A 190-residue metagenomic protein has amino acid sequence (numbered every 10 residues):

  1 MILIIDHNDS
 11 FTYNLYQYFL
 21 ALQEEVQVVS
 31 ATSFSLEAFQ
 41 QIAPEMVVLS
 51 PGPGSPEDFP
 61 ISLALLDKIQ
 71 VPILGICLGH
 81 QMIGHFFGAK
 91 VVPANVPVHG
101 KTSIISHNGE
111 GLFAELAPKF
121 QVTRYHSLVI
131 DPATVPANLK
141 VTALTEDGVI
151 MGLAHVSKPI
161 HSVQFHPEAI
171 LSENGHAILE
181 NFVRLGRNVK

Functional and structural regions predicted by a protein language model:
M1, P72-L74, K90, K140 (+1 more regions): Proline-centered loop/turn at the N-terminus of a beta-strand
I2-F19, A31: N-terminal beta1-alpha1 ligand-phosphate binding loop
I2-L3, L22, V28-A31, M46-L49 (+3 more regions): A generic "structured core" feature
Q27-T32, P56, S103-S106, Y125 (+1 more regions): Short gly/ser/thr-rich secondary-structure transition/capping motifs
S35-A43, T134: Short amphipathic alpha-helix with an adjacent loop that forms part of the alpha/beta core around
P44-A114, L179: Cysteine-nucleophile active-site neighborhood
G111-S157: Catalytic beta-strand/loop cores that center a nucleophilic Ser/Cys/Thr and support acyl-enzyme chemistry
I170-K190: Acyltransferase
